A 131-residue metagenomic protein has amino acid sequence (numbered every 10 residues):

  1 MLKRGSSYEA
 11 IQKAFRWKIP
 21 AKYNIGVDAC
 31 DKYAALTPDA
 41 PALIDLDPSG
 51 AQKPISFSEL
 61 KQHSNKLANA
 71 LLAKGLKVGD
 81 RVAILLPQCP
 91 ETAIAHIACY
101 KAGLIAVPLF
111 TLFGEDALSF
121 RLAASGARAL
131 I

Functional and structural regions predicted by a protein language model:
M1-A21: Short, charged, surface-exposed hinge/linker loops at domain edges that act as mobile lids or interdomain connectors
L2-R4, A21-L43: A short N-terminal helical cap/helix-turn-helix that marks the beginning of AMP-binding/adenylate-forming
I19, S49-K53, V107: Generic anion/oxyanion-binding catalytic loop in active/binding sites
D39-I97, G114-S119: Conserved AMP-binding/adenylate-forming core of the ANL superfamily
I84-L86, A106-L109: Short beta-strand segments at enzyme active-site cores
H96, V107, L112-I131: Conserved ATP-dependent adenylate/AMP-binding module captured primarily in the ANL superfamily
Y100: Anion (oxyanion) recognition and catalysis
G103: Structured binding elements
